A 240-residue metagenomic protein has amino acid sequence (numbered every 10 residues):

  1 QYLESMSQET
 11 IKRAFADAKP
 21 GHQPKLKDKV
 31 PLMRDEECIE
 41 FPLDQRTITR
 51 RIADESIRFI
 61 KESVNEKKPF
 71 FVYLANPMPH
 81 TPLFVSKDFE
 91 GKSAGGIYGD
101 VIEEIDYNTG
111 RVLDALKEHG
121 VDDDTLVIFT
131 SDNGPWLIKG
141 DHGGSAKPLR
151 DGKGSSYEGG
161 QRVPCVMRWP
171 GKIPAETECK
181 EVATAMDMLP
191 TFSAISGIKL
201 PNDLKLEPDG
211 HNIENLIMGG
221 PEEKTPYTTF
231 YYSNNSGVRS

Functional and structural regions predicted by a protein language model:
Q1-E9, P135-S156, I173-E181, M186-S240: C-terminal cap/loop subdomain of S1 sulfatases and analogous C-terminal strand-loop tails that border
Q1-K68, N76-V85: Formylglycine-dependent
M6-T10, I52-D54, E62, S93 (+3 more regions): Mature catalytic domains of secreted/periplasmic carbohydrate-active enzymes
V30-E37, V166-A175: The feature captures the short pre-catalytic strand/loop hairpin that immediately precedes and shapes the active-site
R50-D54, E103-G110, A183-P190, P208-H211: A structural signal for well-ordered alpha-helical segments within the folded catalytic domains of diverse enzymes
K61-N65, D114-V121, S193-I198, M218: Sec-exported extracytoplasmic/periplasmic mature domains
N65-V72, V121-V127, R162-V163, T225-Y227: Loop/turn elements at helix/coil->beta-strand transitions in domains of secreted/extracellular proteins
T81-V85, E90-V101, D114-K172, T184: Histidine-centered active-site microenvironments of extracellular/periplasmic hydrolases and transferases
